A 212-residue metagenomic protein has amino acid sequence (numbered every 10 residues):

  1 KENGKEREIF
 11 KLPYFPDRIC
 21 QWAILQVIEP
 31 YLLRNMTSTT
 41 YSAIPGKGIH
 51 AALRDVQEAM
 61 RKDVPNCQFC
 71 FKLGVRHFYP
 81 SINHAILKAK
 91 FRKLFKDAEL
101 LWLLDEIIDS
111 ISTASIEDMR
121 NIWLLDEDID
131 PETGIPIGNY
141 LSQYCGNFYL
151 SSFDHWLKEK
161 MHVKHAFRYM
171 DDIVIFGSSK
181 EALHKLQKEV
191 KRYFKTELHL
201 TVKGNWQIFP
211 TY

Functional and structural regions predicted by a protein language model:
K1-P30, I44, L53-R61, A98 (+2 more regions): A contiguous, low-structure linker/loop signature
K5, K47-I49, I135, N205: Intrinsically disordered, low-complexity regions
E6-M36, D130-E159: Conserved pre-motif C helix in the palm subdomain of viral-like polymerases
F15-P16, G48, K96, H165: Generic detector of ordered secondary-structure context
V27-N83: Active-site-proximal segment of RNA-dependent polymerases
A59-M170, V174-T211: Conserved polymerase palm-domain catalytic core
